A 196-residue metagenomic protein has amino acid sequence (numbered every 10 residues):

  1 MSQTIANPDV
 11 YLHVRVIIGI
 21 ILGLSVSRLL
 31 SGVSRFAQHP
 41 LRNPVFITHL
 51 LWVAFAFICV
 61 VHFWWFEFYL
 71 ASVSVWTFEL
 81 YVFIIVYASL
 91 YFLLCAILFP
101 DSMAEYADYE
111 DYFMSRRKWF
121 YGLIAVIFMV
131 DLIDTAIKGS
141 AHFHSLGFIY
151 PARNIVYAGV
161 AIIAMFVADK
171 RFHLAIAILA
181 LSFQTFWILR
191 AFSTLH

Functional and structural regions predicted by a protein language model:
M1-S25: Hydrophobic transmembrane alpha-helical segments in integral membrane proteins
V10-G19, S74-Y91: Alpha-helical transmembrane segments
R35-T48, A71-W76, A104-M114, M165-I176: Membrane-interface helix-boundary motifs at transmembrane edges
V45-L70: A generic, lipid-embedded transmembrane alpha helix
L51, H173-T185: Central hydrophobic cores of alpha-helical transmembrane segments in multi-pass integral membrane proteins
F83-A152: Membrane-proximal helix-loop-helix units in multi-pass membrane proteins
V156-A164, F183-Q184: Hydrophobic, membrane-inserted alpha-helices
F186-H196: Juxtamembrane boundary at the C-terminal end of a transmembrane helix
